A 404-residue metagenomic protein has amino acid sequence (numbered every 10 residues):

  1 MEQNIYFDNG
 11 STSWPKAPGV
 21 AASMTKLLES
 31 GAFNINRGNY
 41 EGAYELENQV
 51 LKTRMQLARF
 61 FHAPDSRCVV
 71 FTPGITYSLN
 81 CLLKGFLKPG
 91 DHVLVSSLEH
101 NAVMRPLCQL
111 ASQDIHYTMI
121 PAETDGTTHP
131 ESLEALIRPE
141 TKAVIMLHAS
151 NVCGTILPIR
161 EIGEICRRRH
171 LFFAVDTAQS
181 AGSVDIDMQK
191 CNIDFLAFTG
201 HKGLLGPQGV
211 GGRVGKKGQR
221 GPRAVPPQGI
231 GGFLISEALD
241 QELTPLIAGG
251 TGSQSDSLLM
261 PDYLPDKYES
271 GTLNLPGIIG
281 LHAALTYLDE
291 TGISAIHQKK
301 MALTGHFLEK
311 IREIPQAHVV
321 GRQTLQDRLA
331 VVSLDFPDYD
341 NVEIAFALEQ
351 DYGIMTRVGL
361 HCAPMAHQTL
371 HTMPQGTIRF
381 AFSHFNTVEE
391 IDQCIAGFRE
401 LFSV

Functional and structural regions predicted by a protein language model:
M1-V404: Pyridoxal 5′-phosphate
